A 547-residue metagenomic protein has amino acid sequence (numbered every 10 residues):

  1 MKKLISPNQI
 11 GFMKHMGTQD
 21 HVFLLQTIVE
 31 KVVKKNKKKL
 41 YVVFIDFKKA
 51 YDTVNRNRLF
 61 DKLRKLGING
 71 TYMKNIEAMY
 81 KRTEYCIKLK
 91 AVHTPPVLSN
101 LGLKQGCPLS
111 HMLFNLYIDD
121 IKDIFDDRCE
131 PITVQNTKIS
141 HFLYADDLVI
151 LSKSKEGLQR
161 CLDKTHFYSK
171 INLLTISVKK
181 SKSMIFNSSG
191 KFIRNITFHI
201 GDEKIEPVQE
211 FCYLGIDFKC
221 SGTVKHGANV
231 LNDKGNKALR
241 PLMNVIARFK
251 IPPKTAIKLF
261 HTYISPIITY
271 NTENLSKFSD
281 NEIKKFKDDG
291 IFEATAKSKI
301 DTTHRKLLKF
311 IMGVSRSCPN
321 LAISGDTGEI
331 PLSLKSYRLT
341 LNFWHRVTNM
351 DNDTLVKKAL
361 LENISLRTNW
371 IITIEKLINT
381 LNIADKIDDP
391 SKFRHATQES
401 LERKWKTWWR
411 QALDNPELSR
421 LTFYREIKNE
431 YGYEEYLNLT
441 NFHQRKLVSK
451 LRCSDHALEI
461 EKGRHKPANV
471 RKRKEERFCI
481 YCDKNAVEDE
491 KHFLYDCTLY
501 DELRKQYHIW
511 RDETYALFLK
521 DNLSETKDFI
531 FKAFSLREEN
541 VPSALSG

Functional and structural regions predicted by a protein language model:
M1, L25, D46, L63 (+15 more regions): Mobile genetic element proteins and their domesticated derivatives, centered on retroelements and DNA transposons
M1-L116, D120: Conserved pre-catalytic core of RNA-dependent polymerases
S6, M13, A145-D146, S177-K182 (+2 more regions): Non-catalytic, peripheral interaction segments enriched in hydrophobic/basic residues
I10-D20, V32-K37, F47-T53, K65-I68 (+8 more regions): Conserved, non-catalytic sequence blocks in retroelement Pol enzymes and Pol-derived host proteins
K49-L66, H141-K170, N187-S189, C220-V224: Catalytic palm subdomain of template-directed nucleic-acid polymerases, centered on the conserved carboxylate motif
A91, T175-Q209: Short, conserved micro-motifs composed of acidic
H261, K287-D288, A296-H304, S315-K462: Extended C-terminal regions of large enzymes
D414-E417, L421-G547: Family-specific functional microsites
